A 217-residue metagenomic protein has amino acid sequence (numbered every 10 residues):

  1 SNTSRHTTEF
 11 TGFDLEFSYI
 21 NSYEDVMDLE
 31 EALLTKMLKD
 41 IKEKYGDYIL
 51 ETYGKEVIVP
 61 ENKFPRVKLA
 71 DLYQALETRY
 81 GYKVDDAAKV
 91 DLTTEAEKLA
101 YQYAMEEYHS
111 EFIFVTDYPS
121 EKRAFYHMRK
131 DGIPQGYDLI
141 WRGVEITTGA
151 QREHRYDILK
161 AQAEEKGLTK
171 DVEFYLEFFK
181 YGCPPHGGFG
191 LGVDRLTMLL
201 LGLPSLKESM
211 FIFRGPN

Functional and structural regions predicted by a protein language model:
S1-I20, D138-W141: Residues forming anionic-ligand binding surfaces in small-molecule and nucleic-acid pockets of primarily soluble enzymes
S1-N2, E24, R123-Y126, T148: Short helix/loop capping segments that flank catalytic or ligand/cofactor-binding pockets
L15, L72, V115, G149 (+1 more regions): A residue-level signal for conserved active-site and pocket-lining positions in enzyme catalytic cores
F17-I20, Y118-K122, K130, V144-I146 (+4 more regions): Short, glycine-/Ser/Thr-/acidic-enriched flexible segments
S18-D28: Catalytic palm subdomain of template-directed nucleic-acid polymerases, centered on the conserved carboxylate motif
M27-L34, Y156, D194: Hydrophobic face of alpha-helices
A32-R142, E164-K166, K170-C183: Metal-assisted phosphate- and nucleotidyl-transfer catalytic regions
A150-Q151, R155-N217: Active-site pocket scaffolds in enzymes
